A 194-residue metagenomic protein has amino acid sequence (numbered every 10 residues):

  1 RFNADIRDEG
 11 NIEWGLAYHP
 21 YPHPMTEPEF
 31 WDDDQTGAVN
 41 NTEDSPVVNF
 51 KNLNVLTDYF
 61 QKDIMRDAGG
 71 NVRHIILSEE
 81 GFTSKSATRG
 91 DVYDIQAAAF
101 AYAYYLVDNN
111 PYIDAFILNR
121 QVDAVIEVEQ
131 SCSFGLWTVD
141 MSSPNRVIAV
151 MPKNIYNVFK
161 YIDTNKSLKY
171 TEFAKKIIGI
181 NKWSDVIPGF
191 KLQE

Functional and structural regions predicted by a protein language model:
R1-G90: Noncatalytic carbohydrate-binding groove/subsite architecture in carbohydrate-active enzymes
T88-E194: Aromatic-rich peripheral "rim/lid" segments of glycoside hydrolase catalytic domains that contact and position glycan
